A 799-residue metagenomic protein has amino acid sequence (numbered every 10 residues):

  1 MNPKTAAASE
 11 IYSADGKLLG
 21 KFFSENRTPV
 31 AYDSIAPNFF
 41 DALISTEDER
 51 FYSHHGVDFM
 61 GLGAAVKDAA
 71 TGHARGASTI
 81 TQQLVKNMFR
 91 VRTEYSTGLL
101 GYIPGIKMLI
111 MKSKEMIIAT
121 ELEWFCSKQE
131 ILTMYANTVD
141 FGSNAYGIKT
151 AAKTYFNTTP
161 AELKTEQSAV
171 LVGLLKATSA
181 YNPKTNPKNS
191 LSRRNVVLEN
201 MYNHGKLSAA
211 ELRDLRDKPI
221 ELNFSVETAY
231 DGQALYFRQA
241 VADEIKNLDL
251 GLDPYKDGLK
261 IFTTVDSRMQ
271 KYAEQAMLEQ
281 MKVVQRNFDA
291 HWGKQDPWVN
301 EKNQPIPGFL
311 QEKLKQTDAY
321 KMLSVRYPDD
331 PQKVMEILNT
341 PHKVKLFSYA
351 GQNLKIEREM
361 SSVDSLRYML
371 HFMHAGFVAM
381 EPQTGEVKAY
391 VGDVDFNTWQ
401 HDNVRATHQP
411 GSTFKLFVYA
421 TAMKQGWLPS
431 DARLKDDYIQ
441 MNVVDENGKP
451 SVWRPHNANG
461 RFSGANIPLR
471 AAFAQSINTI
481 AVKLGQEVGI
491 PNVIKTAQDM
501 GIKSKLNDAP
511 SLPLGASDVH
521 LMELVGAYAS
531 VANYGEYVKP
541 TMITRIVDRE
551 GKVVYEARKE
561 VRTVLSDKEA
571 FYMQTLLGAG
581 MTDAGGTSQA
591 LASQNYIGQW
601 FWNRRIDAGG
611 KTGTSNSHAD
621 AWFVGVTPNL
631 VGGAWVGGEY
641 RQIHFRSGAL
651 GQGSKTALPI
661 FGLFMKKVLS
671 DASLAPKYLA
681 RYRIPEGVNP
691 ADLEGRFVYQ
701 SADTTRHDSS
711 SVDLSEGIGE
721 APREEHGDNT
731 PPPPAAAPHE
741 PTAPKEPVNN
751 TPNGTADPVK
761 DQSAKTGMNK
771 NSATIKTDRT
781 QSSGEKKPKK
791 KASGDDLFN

Functional and structural regions predicted by a protein language model:
A6-A8, Y12-R213, Y236, D395 (+3 more regions): Peptidoglycan glycan-strand catalytic modules in the bacterial/periplasmic cell-wall system
T28-D33, M369-A375, T398-F417, D431-R433 (+1 more regions): Short active-site loop at a secondary-structure junction that contains or immediately precedes the catalytic residue(s)
L43-I44, M201, A273, T384-G385 (+7 more regions): Active-site SXXK
Y52-L62, Y146-I148, S208-L212, M423-E446 (+2 more regions): Short, well-structured active-site flanking segments
A70-S96, A161, S225-A234, L428-P491 (+3 more regions): Conserved catalytic neighborhood of penicillin-recognizing serine enzymes
S208-T264, R268-K333, H456, R461-F462: Non-catalytic structural connector segments
T263, S267-V283, K315-E381, Y390-V391 (+5 more regions): A penicillin-recognizing enzyme superfamily signal
K449-N457, E487-G526, G535, K539-M542: Mid-domain, small-residue-enriched loop/turn segments at the edges of structured enzyme/sensor domains
